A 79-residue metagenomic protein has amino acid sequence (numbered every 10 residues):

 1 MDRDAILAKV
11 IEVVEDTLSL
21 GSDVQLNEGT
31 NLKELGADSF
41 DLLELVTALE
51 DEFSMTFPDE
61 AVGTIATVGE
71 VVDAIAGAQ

Functional and structural regions predicted by a protein language model:
M1-D23, A78: Thiotemplate assembly-line natural product biosynthesis machinery
A8, F40-L43: Short alpha-helical elements of helix-turn-helix
S19-L20, A37, M55: Helix N-cap/coil-helix junction residues
N27-D38, D59-T67: Glycine-rich loop motifs involved in handling phospho/adenylate chemistry
L43-T64: Phosphopantetheinylated carrier protein domains
D73-Q79: Short hydrophobic/aromatic patches at helix-to-coil boundaries
